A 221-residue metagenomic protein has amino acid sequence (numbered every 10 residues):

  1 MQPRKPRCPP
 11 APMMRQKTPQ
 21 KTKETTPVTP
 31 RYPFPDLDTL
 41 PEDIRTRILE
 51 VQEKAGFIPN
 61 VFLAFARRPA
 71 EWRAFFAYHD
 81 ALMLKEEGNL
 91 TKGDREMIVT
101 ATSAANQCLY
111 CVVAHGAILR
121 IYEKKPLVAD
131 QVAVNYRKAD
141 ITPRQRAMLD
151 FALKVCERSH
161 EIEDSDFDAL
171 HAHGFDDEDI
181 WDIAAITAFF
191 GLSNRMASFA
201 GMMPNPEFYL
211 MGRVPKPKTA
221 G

Functional and structural regions predicted by a protein language model:
R4, C8-G221: Hydrophobic alpha-helical segments
